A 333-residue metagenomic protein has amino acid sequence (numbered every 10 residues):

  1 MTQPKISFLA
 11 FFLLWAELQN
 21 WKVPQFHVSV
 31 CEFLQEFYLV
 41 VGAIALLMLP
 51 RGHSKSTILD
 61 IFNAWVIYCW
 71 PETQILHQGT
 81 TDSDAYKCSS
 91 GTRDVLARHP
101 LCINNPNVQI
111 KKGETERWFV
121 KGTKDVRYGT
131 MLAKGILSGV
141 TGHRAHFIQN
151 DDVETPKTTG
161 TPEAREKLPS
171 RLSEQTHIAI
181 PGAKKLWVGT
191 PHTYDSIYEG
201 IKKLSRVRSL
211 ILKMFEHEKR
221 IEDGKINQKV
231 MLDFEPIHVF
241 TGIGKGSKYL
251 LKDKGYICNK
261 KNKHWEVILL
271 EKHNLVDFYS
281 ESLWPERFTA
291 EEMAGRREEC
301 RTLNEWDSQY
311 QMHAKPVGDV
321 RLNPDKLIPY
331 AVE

Functional and structural regions predicted by a protein language model:
M1-A43: N-terminal accessory segments
C31-Q35, T57-Y68, D151: Contiguous, well-ordered alpha-helical segments that form the cores/surfaces of helical PPI scaffolds
V41-I61: Walker A/P-loop
V66-Q74, A97: Post-Walker A helix-loop "phosphate-sensing" segment adjacent to the P-loop in P-loop NTPases
Q78-V140: Conserved nucleotide-state-sensing and coupling region of NTP-binding domains
E116-E174: Conserved RecA-like ASCE ATPase "motif II neighborhood" in helicase/translocase motors
E163-G244, D253, I268-E271: ASCE P-loop NTPase helicase motor core
K229-E333: ATPase catalytic-site recognition across NTP-hydrolyzing enzymes
